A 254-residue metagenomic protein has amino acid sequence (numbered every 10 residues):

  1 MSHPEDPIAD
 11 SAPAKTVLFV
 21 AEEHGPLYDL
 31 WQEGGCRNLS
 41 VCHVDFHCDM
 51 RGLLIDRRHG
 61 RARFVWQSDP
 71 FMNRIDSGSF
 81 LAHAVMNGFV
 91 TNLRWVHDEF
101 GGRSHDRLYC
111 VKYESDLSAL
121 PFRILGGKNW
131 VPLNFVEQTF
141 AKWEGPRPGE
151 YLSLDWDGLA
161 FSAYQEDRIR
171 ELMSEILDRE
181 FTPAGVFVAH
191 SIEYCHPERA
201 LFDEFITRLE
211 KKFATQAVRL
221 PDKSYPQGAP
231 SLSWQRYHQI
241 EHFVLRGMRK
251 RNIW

Functional and structural regions predicted by a protein language model:
M1-V41, G60, S68-W254: Catalytic cores of soluble, metal-dependent hydrolases
N38-H59: Short, solvent-exposed beta-strand-terminating loops
F64: Acidic/polar active-site rim loop that often engages polyanionic ligands
